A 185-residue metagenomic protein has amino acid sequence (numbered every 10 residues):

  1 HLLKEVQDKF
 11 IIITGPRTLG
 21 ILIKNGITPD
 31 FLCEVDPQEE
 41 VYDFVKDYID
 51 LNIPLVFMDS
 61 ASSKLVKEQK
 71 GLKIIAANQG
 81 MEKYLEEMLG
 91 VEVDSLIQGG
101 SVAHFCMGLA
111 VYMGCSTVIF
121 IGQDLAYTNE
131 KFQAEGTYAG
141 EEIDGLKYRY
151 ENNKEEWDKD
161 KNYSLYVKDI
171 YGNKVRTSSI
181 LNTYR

Functional and structural regions predicted by a protein language model:
H1-R185: Metal-ion/cofactor- or nucleotide/acyl-coenzyme-handling active-site neighborhoods
